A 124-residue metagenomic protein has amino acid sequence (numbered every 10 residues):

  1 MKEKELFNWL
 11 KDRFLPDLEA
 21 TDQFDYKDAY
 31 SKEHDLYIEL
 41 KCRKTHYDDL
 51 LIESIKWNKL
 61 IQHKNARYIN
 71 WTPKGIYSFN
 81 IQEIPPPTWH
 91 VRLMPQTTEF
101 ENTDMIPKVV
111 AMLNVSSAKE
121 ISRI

Functional and structural regions predicted by a protein language model:
M1-Q23, K32: Acidic-basic catalytic patches of nuclease active cores, encompassing PD-(D/E)XK and other metal-cofactor nuclease
E5, D17-A20, K41-P87: Catalytic cores of nucleic-acid endonucleases
D12, D17-A20, I38, I52 (+2 more regions): Generic detector of low-complexity/intrinsically disordered segments and short hydrophobic N-terminal stretches
A29-K44: Conserved catalytic cores of phosphodiester-cleaving nucleases, focusing on short active-site segments
T72-I124: Domain-level recognition of nuclease-like catalytic cores that cleave nucleotide substrates
